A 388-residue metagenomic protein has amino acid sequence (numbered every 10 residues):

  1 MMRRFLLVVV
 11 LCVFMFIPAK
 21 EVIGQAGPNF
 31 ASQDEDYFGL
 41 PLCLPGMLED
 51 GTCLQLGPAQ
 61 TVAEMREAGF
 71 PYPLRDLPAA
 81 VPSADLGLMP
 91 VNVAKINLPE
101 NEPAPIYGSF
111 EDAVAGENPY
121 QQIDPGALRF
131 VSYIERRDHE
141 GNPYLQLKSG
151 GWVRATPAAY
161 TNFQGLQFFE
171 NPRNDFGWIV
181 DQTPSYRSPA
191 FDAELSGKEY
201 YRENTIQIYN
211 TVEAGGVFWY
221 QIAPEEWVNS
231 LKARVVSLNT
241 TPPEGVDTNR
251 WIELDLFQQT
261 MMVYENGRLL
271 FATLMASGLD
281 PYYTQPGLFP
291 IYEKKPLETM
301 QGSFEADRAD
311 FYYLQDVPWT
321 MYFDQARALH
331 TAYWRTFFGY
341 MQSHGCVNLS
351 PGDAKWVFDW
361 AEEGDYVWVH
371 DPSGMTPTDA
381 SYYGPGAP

Functional and structural regions predicted by a protein language model:
M1-L6: Bacterial N-terminal signal peptides that target proteins for export
V8-I17: Bacterial N-terminal signal peptides
K20-G24: Sec/Tat signal peptide C-region and signal peptidase I cleavage site
Q25-A26, G245-D247, F271-L274, L279 (+2 more regions): Exported/periplasmic cell-wall-interacting domains
Q25-L98, Q146-V180, Q221-W251, Y282 (+1 more regions): Boundary regions of SH3-family modules and the immediately adjacent low-complexity/disordered segments in eukaryotic
S32-P73, D112-D138, F191-A214: Conserved beta-strand/loop element in small beta-rich adapter and peptidoglycan-binding domains
H139-Y144, A214-W219, M375-Y382: Short, Lys/Arg- and Gly-enriched loop/turn segments at beta-strand edges
L195-E199, T205-Y283: Cell wall/extracellular polymer interaction/catalysis modules
